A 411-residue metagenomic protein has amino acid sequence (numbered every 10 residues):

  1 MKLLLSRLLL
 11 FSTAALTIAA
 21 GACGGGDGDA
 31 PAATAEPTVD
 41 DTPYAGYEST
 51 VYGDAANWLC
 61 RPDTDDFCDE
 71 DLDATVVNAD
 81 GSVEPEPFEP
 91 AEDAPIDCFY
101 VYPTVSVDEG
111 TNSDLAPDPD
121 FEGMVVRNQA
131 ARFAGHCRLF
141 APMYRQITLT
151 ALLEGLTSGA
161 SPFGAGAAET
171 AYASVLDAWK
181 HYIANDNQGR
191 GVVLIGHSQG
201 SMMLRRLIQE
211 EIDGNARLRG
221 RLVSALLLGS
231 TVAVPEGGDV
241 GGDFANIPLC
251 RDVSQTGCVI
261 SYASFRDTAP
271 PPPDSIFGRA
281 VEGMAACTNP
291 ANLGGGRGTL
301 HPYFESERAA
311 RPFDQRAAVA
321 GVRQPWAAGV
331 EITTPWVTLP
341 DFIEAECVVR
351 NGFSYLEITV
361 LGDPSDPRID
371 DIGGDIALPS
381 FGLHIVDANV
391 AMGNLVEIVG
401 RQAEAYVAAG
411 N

Functional and structural regions predicted by a protein language model:
M1-S12: Bacterial N-terminal signal peptides that target proteins for export
A19-A22: C-terminal motif of bacterial Sec signal peptides marking the signal peptidase cleavage site
G24-D27: Bacterial signal peptide processing site
E36-P85: N-terminal module-boundary/linker segments of secreted carbohydrate-active enzymes
T42, A56, P62-T64, A91-A94 (+2 more regions): Active-site catalytic motif of lipid deacylating hydrolases and related acyltransferases
V101-T104, M143-I147, H197-S198, L226-T231 (+1 more regions): Active-site-proximal beta-strand/loop segments in catalytic clefts of secreted hydrolases
A171-Q188, Q209-G373, G382, A405 (+1 more regions): Surface cap/lid and interfacial helix-loop subdomains adjacent to catalytic sites that gate substrate access
G196-G200, L204: Gly/Ala-rich beta-loop-alpha elbow adjacent to hydrolase catalytic centers
